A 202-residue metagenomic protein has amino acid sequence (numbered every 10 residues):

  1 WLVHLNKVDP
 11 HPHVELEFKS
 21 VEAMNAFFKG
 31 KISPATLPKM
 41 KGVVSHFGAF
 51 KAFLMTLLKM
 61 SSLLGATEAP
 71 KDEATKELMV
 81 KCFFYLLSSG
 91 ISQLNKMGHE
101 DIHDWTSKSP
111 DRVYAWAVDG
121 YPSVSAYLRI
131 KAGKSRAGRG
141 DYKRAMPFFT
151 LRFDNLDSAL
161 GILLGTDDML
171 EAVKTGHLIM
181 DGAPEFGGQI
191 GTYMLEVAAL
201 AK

Functional and structural regions predicted by a protein language model:
W1-K202: Feature captures hydrophobic
